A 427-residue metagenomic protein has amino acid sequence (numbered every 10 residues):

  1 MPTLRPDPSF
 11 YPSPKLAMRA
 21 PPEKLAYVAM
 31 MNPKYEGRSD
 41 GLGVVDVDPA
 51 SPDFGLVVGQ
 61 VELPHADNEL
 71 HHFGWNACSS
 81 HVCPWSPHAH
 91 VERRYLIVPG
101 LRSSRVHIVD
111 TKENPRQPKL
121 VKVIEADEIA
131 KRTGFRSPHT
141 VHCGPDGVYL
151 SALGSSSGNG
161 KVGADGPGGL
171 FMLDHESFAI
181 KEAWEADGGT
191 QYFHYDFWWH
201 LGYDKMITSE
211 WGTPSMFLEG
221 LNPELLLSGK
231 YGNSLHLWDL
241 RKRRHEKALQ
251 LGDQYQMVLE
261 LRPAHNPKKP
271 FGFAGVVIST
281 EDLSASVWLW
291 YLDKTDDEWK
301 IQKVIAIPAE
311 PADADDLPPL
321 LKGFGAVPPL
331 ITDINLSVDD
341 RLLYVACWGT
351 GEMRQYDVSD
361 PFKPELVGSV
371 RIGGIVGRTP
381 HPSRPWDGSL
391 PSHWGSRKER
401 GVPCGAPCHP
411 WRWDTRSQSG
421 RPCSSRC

Functional and structural regions predicted by a protein language model:
P2-P22, E69-E92, G134-P145, W198-D204 (+5 more regions): Structural signature of eukaryotic scaffold interfaces centered on beta-propeller domains
P2-P6, M18-C83, P87-V91, I97-E125 (+3 more regions): Beta-propeller domains
K15, A20-P21, V28-G37, C83-R94 (+5 more regions): Short, conserved, GDST-rich strand-edge loop motifs in beta-rich repeat architectures
V44-D53, I108-K119, H175-F178, L237-R244 (+2 more regions): Short loop/turn segments immediately following beta-strands, especially the blade-tip and inter-blade linker loops
L56-W75, V121-G134, A183-Y192, H245-Q256 (+2 more regions): Surface-exposed loop and turn segments in beta-propeller and other repeat-based domains that flank or scaffold
T111-L201: Asp-box/WD-like beta-propeller blade repeats and closely related beta-sheet repeat scaffolds
D187-L343, C347-M353: Beta-propeller domains
P270-L292, F324-R426: Loop/turn-rich, solvent-exposed surfaces of beta-rich toroidal or solenoidal domains
